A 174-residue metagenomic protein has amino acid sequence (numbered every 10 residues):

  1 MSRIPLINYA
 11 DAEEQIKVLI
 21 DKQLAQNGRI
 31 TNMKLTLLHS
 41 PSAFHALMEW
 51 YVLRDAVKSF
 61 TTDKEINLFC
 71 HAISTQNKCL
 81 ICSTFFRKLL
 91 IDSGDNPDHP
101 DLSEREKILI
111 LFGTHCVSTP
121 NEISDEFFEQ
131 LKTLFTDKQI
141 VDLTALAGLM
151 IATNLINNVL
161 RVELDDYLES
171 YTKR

Functional and structural regions predicted by a protein language model:
M1-R174: Hydrophobic alpha-helical segments
